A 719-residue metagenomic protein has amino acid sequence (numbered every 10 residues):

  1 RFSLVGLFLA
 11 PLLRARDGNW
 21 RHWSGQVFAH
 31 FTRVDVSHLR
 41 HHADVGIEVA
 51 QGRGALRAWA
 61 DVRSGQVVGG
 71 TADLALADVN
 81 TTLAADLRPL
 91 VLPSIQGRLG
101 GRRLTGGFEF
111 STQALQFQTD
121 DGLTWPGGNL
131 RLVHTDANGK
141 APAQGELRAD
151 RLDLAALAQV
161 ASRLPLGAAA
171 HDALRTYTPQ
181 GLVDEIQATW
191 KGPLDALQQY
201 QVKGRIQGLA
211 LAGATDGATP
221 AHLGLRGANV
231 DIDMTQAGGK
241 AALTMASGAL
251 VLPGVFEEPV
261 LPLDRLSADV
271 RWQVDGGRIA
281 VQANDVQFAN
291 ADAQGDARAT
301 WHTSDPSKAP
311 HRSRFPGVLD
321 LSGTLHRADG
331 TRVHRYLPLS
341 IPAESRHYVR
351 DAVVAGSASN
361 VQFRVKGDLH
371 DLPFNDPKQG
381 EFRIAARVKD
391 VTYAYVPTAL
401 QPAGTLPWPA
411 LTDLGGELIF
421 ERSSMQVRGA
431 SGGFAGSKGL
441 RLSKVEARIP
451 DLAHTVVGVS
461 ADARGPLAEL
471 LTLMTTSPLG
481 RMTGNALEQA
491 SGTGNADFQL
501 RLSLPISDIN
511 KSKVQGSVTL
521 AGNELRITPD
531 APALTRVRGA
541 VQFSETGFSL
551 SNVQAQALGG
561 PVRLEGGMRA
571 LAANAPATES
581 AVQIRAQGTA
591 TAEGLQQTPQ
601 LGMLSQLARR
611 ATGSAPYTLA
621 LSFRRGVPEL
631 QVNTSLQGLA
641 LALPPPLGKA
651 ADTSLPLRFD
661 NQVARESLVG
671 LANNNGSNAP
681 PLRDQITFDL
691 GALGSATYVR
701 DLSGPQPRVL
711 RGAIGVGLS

Functional and structural regions predicted by a protein language model:
R1-G69, D73-D120, T135-G217, V230-I232 (+12 more regions): Extended amphipathic, helix-rich lipid-handling scaffolds
G227: Active-site pocket-lining segments that scaffold enzyme catalytic pockets across diverse folds
A241: Carboxylate/His-rich catalytic cores and anion/metal-binding grooves
G416-E417, A540: C-terminal, non-catalytic interaction/recognition modules in large multi-subunit enzymes and RNPs
V427, G433-S443, P561-L564: A short, polar beta-strand/turn micro-motif
